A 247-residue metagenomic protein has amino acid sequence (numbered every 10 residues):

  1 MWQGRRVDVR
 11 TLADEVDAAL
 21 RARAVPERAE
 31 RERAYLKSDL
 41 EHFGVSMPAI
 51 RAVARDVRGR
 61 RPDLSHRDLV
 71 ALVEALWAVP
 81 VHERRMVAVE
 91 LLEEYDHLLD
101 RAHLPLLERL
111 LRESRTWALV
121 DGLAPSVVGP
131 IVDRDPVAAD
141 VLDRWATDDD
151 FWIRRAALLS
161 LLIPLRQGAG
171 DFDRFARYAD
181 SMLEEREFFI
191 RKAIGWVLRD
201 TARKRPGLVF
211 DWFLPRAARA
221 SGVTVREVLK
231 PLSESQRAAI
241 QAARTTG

Functional and structural regions predicted by a protein language model:
W2-G247: Alpha-helical scaffold domains
